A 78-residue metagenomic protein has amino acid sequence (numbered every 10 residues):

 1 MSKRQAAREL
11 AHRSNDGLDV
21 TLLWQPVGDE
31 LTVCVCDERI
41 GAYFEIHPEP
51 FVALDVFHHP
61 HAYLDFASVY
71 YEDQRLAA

Functional and structural regions predicted by a protein language model:
M1-A78: Polybasic/polar functional segments that serve as interface/processing modules
